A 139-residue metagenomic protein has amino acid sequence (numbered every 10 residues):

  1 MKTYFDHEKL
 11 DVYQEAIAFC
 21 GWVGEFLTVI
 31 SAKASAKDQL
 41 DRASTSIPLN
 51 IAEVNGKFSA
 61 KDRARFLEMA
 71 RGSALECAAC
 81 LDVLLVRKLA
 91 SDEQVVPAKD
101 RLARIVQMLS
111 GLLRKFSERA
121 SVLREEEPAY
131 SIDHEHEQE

Functional and structural regions predicted by a protein language model:
M1-E139: Amphipathic alpha-helical assembly/interaction segments
